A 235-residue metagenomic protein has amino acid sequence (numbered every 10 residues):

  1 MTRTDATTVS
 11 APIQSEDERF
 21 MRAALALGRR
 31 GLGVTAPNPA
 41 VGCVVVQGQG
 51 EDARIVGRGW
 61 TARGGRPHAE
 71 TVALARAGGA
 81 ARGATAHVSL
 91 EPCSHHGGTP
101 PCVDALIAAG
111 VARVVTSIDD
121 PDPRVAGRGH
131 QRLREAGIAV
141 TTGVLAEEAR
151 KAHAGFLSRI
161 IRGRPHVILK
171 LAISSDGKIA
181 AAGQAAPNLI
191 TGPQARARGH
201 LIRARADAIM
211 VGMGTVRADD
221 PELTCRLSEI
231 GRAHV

Functional and structural regions predicted by a protein language model:
M1-A23, Q131-E148: Short, compositionally biased leader-like segments
I13-A36, R159: Short, basic/aromatic recognition patches
A24, G42, C93, L133 (+2 more regions): Residue-level signal for inorganic ion chemistry
P39-V41, V56, V167-L169: Short loop/turn microsegments at loop-to-beta-strand junctions
G42-V44, V88-S89, S117, K170-S174 (+1 more regions): Short beta-strand segments
V44-E148: Zn2+-dependent cytidine deaminase-like catalytic core
G143-I160: Short, structured interface segments
G155-R162, H166-H234: Active-site ligand-binding patch in enzyme domains
